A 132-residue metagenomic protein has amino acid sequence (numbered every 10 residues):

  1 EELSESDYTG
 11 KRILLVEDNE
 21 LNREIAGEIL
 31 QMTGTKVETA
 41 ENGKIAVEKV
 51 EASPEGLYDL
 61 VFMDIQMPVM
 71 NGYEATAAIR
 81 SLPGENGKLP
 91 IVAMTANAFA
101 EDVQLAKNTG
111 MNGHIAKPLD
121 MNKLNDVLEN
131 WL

Functional and structural regions predicted by a protein language model:
E1-L132: C-terminal compact regulatory domains
